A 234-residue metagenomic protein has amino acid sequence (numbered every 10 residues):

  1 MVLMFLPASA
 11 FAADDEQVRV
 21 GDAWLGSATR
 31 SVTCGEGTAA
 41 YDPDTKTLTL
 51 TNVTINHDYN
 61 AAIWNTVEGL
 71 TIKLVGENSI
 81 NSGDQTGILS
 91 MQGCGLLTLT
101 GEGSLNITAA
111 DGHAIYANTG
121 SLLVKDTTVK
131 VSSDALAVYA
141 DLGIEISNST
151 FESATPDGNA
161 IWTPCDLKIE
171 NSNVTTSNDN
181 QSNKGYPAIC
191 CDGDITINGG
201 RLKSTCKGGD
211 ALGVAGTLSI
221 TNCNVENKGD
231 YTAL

Functional and structural regions predicted by a protein language model:
M1-A12: Sec-dependent, cleavable N-terminal signal peptides
F11-L234: A composition-driven surface/loop motif
